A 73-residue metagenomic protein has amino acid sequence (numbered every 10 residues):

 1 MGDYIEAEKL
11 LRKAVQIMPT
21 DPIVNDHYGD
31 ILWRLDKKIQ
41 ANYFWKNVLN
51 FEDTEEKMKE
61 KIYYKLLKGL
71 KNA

Functional and structural regions predicted by a protein language model:
R12-Q16, L49-N50: Conserved structural position within tetratricopeptide repeats
I23, K57-K61: Start-of-helix register in tetratricopeptide repeats
H27, K61-K65: Canonical tetratricopeptide repeat
R34, K68-N72: Register position in tetratricopeptide repeats
